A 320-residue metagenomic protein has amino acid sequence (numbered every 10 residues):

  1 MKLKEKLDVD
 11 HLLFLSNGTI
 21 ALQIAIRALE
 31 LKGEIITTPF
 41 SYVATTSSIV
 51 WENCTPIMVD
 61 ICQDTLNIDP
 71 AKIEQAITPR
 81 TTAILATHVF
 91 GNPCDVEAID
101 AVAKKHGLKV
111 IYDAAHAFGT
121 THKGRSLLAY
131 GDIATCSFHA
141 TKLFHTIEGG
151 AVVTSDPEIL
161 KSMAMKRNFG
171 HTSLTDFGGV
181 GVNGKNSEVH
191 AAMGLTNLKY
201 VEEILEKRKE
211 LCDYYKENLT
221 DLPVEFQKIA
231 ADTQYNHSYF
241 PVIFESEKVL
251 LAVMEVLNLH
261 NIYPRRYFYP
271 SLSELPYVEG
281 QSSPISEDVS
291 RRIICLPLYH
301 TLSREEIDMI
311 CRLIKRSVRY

Functional and structural regions predicted by a protein language model:
M1-E34, S48-W51, M58-D60, R125: Phosphate-binding glycine-rich loop
M1-K2, K6-D10, A71, Q75 (+4 more regions): PLP-dependent aminotransferase class I/II
L13, I36, I57, V110-I111 (+3 more regions): Structural detector of well-ordered beta-strand residues that form the stable sheet scaffold of enzyme domains
F14, T37, M58, V152 (+1 more regions): Conserved SAM-binding loop
L15, T38, T87, S137 (+1 more regions): Conserved residues at the C-terminal ends of beta-strands
R27-A114, T121: PLP-dependent aminotransferase-like
Y112-T146, K161, S173-G178: Conserved active-site segment immediately N-terminal to the catalytic lysine that forms the internal aldimine
L128, C136-S137, G150-D156, L195: Short beta-strand-to-turn element immediately C-terminal to the catalytic PLP-Schiff-base lysine in fold type I
